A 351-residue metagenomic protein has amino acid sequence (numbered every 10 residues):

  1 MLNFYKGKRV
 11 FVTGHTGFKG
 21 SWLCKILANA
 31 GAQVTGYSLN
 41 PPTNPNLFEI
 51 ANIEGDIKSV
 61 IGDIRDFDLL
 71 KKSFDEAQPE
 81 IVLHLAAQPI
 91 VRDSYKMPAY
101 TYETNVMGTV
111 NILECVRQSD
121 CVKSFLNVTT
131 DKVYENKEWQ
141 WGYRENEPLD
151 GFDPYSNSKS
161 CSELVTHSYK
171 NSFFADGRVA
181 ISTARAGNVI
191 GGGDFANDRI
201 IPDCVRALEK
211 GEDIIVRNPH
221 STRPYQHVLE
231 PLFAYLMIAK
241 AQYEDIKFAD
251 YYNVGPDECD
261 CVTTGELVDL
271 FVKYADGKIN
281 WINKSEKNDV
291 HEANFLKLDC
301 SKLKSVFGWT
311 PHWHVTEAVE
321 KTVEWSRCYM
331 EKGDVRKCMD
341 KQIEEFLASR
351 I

Functional and structural regions predicted by a protein language model:
M1-A186, Y329, F346: N-terminal Rossmann-like NAD(P)+-binding domain of SDR-like oxidoreductases, especially those catalyzing
Y5, H15-G17, V82, Y169 (+5 more regions): Generic structural signal for small/hydrophobic residues in well-ordered secondary structure, especially within
A28-A30, G62, L208-I351: C-terminal substrate-binding subdomain of Rossmann-fold SDR/epimerase-dehydratase oxidoreductases
T43-N44, Y134, I190, D260 (+1 more regions): Flexible, glycine-rich phosphate/dinucleotide-binding loops and adjacent beta-alpha linkers at cofactor/substrate
F67-D68, E80, R92, A99 (+7 more regions): Residues in well-ordered alpha-helical elements
K71, E114, P202, D269 (+1 more regions): Active-site phosphate/pyrophosphate- and oxyanion-stabilizing loops and adjacent acidic/basic residues in soluble
K137-G142, N146, P154-Y155, S160-Y243 (+1 more regions): NAD(P)-dependent short-chain dehydrogenase/reductase
